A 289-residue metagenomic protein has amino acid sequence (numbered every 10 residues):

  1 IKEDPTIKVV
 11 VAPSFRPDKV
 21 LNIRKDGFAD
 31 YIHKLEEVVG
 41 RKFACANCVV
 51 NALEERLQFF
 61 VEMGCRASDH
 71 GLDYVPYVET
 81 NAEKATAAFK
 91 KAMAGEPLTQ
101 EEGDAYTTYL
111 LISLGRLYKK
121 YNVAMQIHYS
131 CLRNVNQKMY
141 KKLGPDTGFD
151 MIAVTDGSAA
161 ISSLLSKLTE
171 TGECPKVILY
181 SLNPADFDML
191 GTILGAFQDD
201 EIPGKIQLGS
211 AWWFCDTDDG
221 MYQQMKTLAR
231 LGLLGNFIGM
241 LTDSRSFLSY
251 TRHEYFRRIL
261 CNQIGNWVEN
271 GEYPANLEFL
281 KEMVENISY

Functional and structural regions predicted by a protein language model:
I1-V10, D30-K176, A185-P203, G220-G239 (+1 more regions): Histidine/acidic residue-rich metal-binding segments in metalloenzymes
R16-E37: Enzymes and membrane/adaptor proteins characterized by extended Gly/Ser/Thr/Asp/Glu-rich, aromatic-dotted
P17-K19, L72-Y74, C131-R133, S181-D186 (+2 more regions): Active-site-proximal loop/turn and secondary-structure-junction residues that shape catalytic pockets, frequently
L21-K25, P76-E79, V135, S249-Y250: Short helix/loop capping segments that flank catalytic or ligand/cofactor-binding pockets
N183-P184, K205-M225, P274-Y289: C-terminal helical cap
G209, M240-T242: Active-site neighborhood of phospho(di)ester-bond hydrolases with catalytic His/Asp-centered motifs
T217, F247-Y250: Short active-site-adjacent structural elements
L234-N236, T251-Y289: Mid-to-C-terminal alpha-helical segments outside catalytic/metal-binding sites
